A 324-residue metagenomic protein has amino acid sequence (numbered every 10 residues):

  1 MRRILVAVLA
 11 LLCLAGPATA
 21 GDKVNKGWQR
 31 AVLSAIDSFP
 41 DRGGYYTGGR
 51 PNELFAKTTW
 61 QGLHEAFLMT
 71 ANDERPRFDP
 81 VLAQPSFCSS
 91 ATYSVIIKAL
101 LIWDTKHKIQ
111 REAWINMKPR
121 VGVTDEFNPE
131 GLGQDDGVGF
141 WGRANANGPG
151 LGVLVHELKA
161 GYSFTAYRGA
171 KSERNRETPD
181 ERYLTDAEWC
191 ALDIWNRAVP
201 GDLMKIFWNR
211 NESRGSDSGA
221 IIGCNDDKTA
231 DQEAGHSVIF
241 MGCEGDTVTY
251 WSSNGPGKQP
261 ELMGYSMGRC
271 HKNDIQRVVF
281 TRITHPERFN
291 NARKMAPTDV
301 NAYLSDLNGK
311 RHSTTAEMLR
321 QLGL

Functional and structural regions predicted by a protein language model:
M1-I4: Positively charged n-region of N-terminal signal peptides that target proteins for export
V6-C13: Bacterial N-terminal signal peptides
A15-P17: N-terminal signal peptide c-region/cleavage motif recognized by signal peptidases
G21-K159, M318-L324: N-terminal capping segments
W114-K258: ...with weaker cross-activation on analogous glycine-rich loops/strands in unrelated enzymes
T247-L324: Low-complexity, Gly/Ser/Thr/Pro-rich intrinsically disordered linker/tail segments
